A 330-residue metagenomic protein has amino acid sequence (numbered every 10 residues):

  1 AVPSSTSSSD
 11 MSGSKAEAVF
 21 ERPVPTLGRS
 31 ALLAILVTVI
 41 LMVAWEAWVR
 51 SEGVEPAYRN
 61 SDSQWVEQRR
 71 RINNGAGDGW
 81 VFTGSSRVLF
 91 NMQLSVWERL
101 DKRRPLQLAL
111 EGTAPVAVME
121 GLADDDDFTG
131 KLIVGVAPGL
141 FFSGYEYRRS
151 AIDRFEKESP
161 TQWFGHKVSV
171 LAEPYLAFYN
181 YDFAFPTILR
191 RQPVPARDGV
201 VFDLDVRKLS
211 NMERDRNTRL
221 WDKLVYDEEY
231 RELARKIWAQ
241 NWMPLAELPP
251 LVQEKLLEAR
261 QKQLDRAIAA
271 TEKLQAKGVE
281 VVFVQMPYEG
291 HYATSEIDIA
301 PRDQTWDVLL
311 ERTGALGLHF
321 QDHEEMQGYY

Functional and structural regions predicted by a protein language model:
A1-G28: N-terminal Lys/Arg-rich, disordered targeting/topogenic segments
T26-R50: Hydrophobic membrane-insertion alpha-helices, especially the h-region of bacterial N-terminal signal peptides
R50-R70: Alpha-helical transmembrane signal-anchor/signal-peptide segments
G77-D78, K102-R104, F128-K131, A276-V282 (+1 more regions): Loop/turn elements at helix/coil->beta-strand transitions in domains of secreted/extracellular proteins
T83, R87-E173: Membrane-embedded segments
A151-K277: Secreted/periplasmic serine-hydrolase-like ester/acetyl group-modifying domain
G199, T271-D298: Active-site segments of SGNH/GDSL-like serine hydrolases that catalyze O-acetyl group transfer/hydrolysis on lipids
E296-D298, R302-Y330: C-terminal regions of proteins
